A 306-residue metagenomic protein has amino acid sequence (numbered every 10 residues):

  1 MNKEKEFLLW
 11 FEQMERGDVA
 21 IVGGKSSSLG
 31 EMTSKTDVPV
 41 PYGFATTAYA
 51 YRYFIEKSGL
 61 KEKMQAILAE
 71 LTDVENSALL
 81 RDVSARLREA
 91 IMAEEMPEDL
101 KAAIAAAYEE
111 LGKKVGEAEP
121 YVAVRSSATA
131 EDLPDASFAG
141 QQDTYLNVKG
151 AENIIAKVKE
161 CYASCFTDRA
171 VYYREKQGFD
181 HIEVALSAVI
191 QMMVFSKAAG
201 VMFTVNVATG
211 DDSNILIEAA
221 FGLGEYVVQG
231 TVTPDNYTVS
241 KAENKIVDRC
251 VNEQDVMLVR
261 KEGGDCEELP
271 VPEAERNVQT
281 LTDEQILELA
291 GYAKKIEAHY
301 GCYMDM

Functional and structural regions predicted by a protein language model:
M1-V189, A198, E273-M306: N-terminal beta-alpha lobe that positions the nucleotide/phosphoryl donor in ATP/NTP-coupled carboxylate activation
A130, S196, L223-E225: Short loop/turn segments at secondary-structure transitions that flank enzyme active sites
D135-A136, V201, V227-Q229: Short conserved micro-motifs at the rims of enzyme active sites and ligand-binding pockets
A198-N206: Segments forming glycine/polar-rich beta-alpha architectures that bind adenosine-containing cofactors
N206-V207, V227: Short, acidic, Ser/Thr-enriched surface-loop or helix-capping motifs
N214-D305: Conserved catalytic alpha/beta cores of large enzymes that bind or transform nucleotide phosphates and polynucleotides
